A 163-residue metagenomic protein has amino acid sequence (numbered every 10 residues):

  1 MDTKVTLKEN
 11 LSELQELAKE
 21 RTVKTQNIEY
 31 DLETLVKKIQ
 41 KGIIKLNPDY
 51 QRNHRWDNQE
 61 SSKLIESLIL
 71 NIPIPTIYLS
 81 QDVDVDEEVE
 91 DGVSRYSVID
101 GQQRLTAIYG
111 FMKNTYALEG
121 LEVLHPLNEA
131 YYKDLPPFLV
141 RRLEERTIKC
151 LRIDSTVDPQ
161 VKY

Functional and structural regions predicted by a protein language model:
D2-T34, I44-Y163: Basic- and aromatic-enriched surface patches that contact anionic nucleotides/nucleic acids
